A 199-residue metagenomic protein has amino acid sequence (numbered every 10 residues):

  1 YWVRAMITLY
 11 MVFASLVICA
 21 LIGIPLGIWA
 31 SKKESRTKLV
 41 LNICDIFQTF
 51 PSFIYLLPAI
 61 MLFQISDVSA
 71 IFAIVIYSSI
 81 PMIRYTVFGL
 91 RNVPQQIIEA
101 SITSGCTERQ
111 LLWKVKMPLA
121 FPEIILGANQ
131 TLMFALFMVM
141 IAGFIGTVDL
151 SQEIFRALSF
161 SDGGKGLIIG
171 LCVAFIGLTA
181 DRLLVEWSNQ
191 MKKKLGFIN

Functional and structural regions predicted by a protein language model:
Y1-F13, V17, L184-V185, N189-N199: N-terminal, non-cleaved signal-anchor transmembrane helix
W2-V3, Y10, A14-C44: Transmembrane-helix boundary motif in ABC transporter permease subunits
R4, I28, K38, N42 (+6 more regions): Membrane-spanning helices that line or support transport/gating and their immediate boundary helices in channels
M11-S15, C19, G23, G27 (+5 more regions): Alpha-helical transmembrane segments in multi-pass membrane proteins
S31, L41-S78: Generic hydrophobic transmembrane alpha-helix motif, especially the helices
M61, L90, A135-I176, K192-N199: Glycine-rich helix-loop "coupling/hinge" segments at transmembrane-helix boundaries in multipass transporters
F72, I76, E108-A142, G164 (+3 more regions): Transmembrane alpha-helices
P81-I124: Short cytoplasmic-facing helical segments at TM-TM junctions of multi-pass membrane proteins
